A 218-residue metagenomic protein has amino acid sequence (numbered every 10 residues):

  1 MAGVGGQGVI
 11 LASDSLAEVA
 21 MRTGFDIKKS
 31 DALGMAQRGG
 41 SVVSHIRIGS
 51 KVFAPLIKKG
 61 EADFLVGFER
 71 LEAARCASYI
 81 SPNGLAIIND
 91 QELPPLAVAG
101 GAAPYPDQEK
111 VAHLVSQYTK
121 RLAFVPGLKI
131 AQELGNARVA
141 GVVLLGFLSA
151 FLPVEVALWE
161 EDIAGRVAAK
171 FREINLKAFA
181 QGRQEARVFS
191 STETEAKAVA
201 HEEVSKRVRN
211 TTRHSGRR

Functional and structural regions predicted by a protein language model:
M1-R218: Active-site cofactor/cluster-binding pocket
